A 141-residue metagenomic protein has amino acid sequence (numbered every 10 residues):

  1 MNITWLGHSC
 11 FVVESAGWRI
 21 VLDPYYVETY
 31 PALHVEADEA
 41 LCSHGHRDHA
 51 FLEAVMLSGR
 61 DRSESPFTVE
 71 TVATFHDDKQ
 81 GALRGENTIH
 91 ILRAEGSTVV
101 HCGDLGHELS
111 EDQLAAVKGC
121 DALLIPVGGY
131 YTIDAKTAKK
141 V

Functional and structural regions predicted by a protein language model:
M1-E39, H46-D48, S58-A122, G129-T137: Core dinuclear metal-dependent hydrolase active-site scaffold
K140-V141: Feature captures the catalytic cores and cofactor-binding loops of soluble hydro-lyases/lyases that act on carboxylate
